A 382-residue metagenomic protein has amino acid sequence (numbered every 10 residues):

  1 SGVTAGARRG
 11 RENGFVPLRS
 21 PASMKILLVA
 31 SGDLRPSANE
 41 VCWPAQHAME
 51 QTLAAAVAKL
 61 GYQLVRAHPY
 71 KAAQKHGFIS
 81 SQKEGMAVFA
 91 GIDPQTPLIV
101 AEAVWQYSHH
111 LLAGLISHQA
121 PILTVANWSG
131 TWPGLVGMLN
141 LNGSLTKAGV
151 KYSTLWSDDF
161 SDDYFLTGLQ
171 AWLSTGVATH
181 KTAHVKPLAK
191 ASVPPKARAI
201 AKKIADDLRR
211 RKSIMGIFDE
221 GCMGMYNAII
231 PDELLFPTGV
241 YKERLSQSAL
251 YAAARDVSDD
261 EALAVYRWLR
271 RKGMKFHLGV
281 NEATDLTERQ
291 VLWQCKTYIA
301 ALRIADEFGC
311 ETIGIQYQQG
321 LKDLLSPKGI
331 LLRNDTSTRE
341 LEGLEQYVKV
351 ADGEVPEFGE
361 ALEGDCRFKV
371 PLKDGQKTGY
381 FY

Functional and structural regions predicted by a protein language model:
S1-Y382: An N-terminal assembly and electron-transfer interface module characteristic of large anaerobic redox and radical
